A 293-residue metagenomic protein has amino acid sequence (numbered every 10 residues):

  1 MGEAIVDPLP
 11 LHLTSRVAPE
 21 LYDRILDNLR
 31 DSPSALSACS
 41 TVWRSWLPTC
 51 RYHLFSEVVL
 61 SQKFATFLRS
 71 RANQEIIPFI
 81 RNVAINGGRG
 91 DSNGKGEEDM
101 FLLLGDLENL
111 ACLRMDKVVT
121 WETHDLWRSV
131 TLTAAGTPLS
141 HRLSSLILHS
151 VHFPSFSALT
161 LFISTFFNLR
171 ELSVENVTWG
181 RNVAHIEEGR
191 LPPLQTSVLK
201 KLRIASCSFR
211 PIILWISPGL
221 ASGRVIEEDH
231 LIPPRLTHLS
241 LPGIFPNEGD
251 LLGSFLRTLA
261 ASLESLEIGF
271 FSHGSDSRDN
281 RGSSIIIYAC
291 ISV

Functional and structural regions predicted by a protein language model:
M1-V293: Leucine-rich repeat
